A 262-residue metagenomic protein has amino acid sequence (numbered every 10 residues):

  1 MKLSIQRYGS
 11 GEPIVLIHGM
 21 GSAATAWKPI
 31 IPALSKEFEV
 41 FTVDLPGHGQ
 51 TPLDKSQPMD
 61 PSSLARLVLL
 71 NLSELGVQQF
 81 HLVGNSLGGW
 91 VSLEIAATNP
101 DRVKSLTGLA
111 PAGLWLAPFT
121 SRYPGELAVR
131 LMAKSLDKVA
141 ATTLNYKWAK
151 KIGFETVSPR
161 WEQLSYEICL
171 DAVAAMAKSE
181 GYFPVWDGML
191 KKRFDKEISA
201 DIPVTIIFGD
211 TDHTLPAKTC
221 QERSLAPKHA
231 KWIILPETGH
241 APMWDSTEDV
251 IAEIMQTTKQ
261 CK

Functional and structural regions predicted by a protein language model:
Q6-L53: Conserved HGGG/HGGXW glycine-rich cap/lid loop of the alpha/beta-hydrolase fold
H18-M20, F80, G84-G89: Conserved alpha/beta-hydrolase "nucleophile elbow" surrounding the catalytic nucleophile
S63-F80: Conserved acidic catalytic loop of the alpha/beta-hydrolase fold
G89-P100, L106: Short glycine-enriched nucleophile-adjacent loop and the immediately C-terminal alpha-helix near the catalytic center
A97, L106-D137: Flexible "cap/lid" loop of the alpha/beta hydrolase fold
A141-I198: Conserved alpha/beta-hydrolase catalytic His-Asp/Glu region
K178-L225: Conserved serine/cysteine hydrolase catalytic core
T238-I251: Catalytic histidine-centered segment of alpha/beta-hydrolase-like enzymes
